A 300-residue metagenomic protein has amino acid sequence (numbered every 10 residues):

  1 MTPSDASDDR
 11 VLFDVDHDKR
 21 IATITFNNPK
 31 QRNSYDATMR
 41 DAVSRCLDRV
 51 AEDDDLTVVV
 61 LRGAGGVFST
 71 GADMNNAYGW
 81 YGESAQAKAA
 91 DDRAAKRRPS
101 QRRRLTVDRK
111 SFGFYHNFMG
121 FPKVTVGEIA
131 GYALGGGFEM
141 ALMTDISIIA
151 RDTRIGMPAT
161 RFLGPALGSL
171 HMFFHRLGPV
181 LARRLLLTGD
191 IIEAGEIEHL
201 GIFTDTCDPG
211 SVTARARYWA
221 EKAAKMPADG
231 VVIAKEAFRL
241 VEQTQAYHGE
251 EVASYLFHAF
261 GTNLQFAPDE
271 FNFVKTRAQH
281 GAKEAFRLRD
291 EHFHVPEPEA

Functional and structural regions predicted by a protein language model:
M1-A64, G79, P298-A300: Conserved CoA-thioester-binding segment of acyl-CoA-metabolizing enzymes
M1-K19, A85-Q86, E193-A194, A214 (+1 more regions): C-terminal alpha-helix plus adjacent terminal tail
I24, N28, A42-V43, L61 (+5 more regions): Terminal peptide-recognition signature
T38-A42, K110, N117, R215 (+1 more regions): Charged catalytic carboxylate motif
G63-G113, R161-F162: Glycine- (often His-adjacent) and acidic-residue-rich active-site loop that binds/positions the CoA thioester
G66-T70, L134, G156, F238-V241 (+1 more regions): Short, active-site-adjacent cap segments at secondary-structure transitions
H116-D229: Crotonase-fold acyl-CoA enzyme core
